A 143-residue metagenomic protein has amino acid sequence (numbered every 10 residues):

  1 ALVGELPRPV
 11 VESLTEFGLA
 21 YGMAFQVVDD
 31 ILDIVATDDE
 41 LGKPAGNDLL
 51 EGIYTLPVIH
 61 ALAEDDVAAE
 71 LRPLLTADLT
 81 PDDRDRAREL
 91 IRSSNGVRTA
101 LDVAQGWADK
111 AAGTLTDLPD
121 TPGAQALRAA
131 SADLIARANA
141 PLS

Functional and structural regions predicted by a protein language model:
A1-S143: All-alpha prenyltransferase/terpene-synthase fold signal
